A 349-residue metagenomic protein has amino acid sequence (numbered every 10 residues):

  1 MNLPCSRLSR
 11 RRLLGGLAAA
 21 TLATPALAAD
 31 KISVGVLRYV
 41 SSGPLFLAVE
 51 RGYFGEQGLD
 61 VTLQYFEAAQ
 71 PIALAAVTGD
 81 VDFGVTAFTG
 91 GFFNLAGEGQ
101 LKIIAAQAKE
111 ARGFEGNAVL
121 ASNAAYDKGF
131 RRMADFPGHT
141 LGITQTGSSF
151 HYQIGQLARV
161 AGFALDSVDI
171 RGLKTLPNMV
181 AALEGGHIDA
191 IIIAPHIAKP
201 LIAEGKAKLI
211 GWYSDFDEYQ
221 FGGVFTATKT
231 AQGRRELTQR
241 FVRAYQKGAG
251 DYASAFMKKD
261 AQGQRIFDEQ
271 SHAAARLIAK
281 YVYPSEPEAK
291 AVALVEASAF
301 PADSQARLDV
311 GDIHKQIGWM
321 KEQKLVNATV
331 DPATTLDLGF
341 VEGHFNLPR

Functional and structural regions predicted by a protein language model:
N2-A20: N-terminal secretory signal peptides and thylakoid transit peptides that target proteins across membranes
A23-P25: N-terminal signal peptide c-region/cleavage motif recognized by signal peptidases
A28-F163, I170-L173, D189-P195, I210-W212 (+1 more regions): Short, glycine-/small- and polar/acidic-enriched structural segments that line small-molecule recognition paths
P71-A73, G90-G91, N178-A182, A198 (+1 more regions): Short, hydrophobic alpha-helical packing/hinge segments within bilobed ligand-binding/sensory domains
K109-A118, E204-T230, R234, V242 (+1 more regions): Periplasmic-binding protein-like
L176-A207: Loop-centered beta-sheet repeat module
Q232-L325: Secondary-structure end/capping motifs
V310-R349: Conserved C-terminal helix/tail region of periplasmic/extracytoplasmic solute-binding proteins
